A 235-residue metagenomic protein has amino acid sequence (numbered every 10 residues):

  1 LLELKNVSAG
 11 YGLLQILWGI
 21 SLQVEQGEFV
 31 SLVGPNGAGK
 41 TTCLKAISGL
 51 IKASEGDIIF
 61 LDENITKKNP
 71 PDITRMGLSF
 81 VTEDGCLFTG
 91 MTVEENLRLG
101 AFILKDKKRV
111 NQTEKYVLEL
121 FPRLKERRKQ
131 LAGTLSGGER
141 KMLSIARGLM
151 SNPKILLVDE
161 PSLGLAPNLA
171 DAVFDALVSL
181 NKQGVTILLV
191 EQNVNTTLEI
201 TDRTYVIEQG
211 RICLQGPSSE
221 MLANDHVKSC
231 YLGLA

Functional and structural regions predicted by a protein language model:
G12, V30, K68, V93-Q112 (+2 more regions): ABC-type ATPase nucleotide-binding domains, specifically the catalytic core motifs of the NBD
V33-P35: The feature captures the beta-strand-to-loop junction immediately N-terminal to the Walker
S48: Helix-to-loop junction immediately C-terminal to a conserved catalytic motif
G56-N64, M76, R109-E114: Conserved ABC transporter NBD signature motif
L131-L135: Conserved ABC ATPase signature
G148-L149: ABC ATPase C-loop
